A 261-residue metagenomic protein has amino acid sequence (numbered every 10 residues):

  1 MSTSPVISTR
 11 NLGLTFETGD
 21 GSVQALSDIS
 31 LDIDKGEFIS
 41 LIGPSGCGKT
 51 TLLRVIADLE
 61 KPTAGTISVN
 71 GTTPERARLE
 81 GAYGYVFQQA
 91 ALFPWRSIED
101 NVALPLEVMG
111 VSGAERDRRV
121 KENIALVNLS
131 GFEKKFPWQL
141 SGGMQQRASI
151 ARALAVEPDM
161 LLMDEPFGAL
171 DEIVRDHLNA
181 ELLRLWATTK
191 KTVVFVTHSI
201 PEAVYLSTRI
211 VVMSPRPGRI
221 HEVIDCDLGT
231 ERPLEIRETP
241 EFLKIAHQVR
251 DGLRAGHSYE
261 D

Functional and structural regions predicted by a protein language model:
I42-P44: The feature captures the beta-strand-to-loop junction immediately N-terminal to the Walker
A57: Helix-to-loop junction immediately C-terminal to a conserved catalytic motif
G65-E75: Conserved ABC transporter NBD signature motif
R96-A103: Short coil-to-helix segment of the ABC ATPase nucleotide-binding domain corresponding to the Q-loop/switch region
E107, A114-F132, R184: Conserved ABC ATPase "signature" region
K135-W138, V156: Conserved signature/switch motifs of ABC ATPase nucleotide-binding domains
I150: Hydrophobic anchor residue at the start of the ABC signature
L161-D164: Catalytic Walker B motif of ABC-type/P-loop ATPase nucleotide-binding domains
